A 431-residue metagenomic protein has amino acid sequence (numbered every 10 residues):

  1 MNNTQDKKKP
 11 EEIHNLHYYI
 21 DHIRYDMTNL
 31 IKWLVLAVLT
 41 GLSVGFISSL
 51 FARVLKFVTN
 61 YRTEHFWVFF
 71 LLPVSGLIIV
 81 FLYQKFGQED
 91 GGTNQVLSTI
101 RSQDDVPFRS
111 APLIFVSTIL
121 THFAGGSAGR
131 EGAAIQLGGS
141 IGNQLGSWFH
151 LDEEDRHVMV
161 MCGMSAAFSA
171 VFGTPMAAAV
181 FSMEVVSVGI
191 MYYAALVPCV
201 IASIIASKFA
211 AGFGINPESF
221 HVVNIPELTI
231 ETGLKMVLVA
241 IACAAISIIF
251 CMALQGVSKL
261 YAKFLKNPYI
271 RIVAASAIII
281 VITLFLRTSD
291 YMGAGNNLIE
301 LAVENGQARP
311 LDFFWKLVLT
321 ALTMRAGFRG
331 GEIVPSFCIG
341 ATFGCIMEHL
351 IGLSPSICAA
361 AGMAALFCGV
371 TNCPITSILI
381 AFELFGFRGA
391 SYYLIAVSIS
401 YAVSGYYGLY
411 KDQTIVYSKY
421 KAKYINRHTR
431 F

Functional and structural regions predicted by a protein language model:
M1-F431: Alpha-helical transmembrane segments and immediately membrane-proximal extracytoplasmic
